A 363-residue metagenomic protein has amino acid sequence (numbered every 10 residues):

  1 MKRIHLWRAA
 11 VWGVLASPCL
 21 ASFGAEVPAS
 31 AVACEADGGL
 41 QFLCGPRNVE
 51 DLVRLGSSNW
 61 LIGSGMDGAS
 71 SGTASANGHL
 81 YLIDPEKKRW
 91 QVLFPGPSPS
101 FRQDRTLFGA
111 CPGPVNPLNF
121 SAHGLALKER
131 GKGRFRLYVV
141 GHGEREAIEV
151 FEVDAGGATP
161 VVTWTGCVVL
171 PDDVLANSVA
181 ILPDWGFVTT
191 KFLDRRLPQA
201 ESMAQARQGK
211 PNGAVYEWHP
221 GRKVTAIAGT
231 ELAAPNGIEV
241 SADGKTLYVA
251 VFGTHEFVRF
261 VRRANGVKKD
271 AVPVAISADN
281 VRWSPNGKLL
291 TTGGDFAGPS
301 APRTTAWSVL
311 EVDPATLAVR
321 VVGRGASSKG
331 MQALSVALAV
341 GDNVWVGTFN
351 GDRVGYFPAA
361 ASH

Functional and structural regions predicted by a protein language model:
E26-N48, L107-A110, V162, R320-G325: A short helix->beta-strand "capping" segment at the edge of beta-propeller domains
Q41-G78: Beta-strand-rich domains and repeat architectures in extracellular enzymes and scaffolds, especially beta-propellers
P46-G56, P99-E129, W164, V169-F187 (+4 more regions): Beta-rich, blade/repeat-based domains predominating in secreted/periplasmic proteins but also intracellular
G63-G78, V139-G141, T189-K210, T291-A306 (+1 more regions): Short, conserved, GDST-rich strand-edge loop motifs in beta-rich repeat architectures
A76-Y81, A147-E149, G213-Y216, E256-V258 (+2 more regions): A short loop-to-beta-strand structural motif that recurs across blades of beta-propeller domains
F151-P160, F260-A264, V312-T316, P358-H363: Short loop/turn segments immediately following beta-strands, especially the blade-tip and inter-blade linker loops
A275-R324: Loop/turn-rich, solvent-exposed surfaces of beta-rich toroidal or solenoidal domains
A333-H363: Blade-level signature of beta-propeller repeat domains, shared across WD40, Kelch, NHL, RCC1 and BNR/Asp-box propellers
